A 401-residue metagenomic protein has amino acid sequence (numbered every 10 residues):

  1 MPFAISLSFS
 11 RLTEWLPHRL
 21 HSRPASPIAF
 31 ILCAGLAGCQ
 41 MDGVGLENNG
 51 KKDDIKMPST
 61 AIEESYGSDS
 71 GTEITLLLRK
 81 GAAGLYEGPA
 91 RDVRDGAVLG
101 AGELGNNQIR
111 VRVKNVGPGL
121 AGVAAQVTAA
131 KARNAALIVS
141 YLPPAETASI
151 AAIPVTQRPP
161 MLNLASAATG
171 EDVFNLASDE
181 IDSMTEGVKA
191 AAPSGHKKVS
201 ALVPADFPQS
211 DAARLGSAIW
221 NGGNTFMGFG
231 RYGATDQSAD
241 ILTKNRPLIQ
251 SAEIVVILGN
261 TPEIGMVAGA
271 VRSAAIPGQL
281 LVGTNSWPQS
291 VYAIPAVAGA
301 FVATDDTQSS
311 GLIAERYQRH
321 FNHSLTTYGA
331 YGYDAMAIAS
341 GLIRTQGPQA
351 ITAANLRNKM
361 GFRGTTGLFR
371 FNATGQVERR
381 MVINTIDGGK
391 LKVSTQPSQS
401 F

Functional and structural regions predicted by a protein language model:
G35-G38: C-terminal motif of bacterial Sec signal peptides marking the signal peptidase cleavage site
Q40-G43: Bacterial signal peptide processing site
D92, E103, N107-T169, A177-S178: Beta-alpha junction/loop-to-helix N-cap segments that form part of ligand/metal-binding clefts
A130-L142, L162-L164, K198-V203, Q250-I264 (+2 more regions): Periplasmic-binding protein-like
A168-A190, A296-D306: Short beta-strand elements at the ligand-binding edges of bilobed clamshell
L176-R231: An alpha-beta-alpha
W220, G265-Y333, R344-G347, P397: Extracellular/periplasmic periplasmic-binding protein-like sensory domains
N322-M336, S340-V393: Segments of small-molecule ligand-sensing domains
